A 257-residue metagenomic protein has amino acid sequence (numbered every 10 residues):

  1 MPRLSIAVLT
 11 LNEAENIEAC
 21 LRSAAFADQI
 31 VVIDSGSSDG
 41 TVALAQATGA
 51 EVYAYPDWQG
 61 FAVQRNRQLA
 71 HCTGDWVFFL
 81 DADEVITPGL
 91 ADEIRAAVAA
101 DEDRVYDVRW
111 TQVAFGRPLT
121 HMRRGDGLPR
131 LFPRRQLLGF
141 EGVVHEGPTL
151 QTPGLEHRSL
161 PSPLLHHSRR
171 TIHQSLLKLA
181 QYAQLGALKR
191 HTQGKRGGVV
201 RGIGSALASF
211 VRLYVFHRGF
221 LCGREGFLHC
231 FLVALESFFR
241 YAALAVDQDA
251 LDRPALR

Functional and structural regions predicted by a protein language model:
R3-S5, Q29: Cell-envelope/extracellular polymer assembly enzymes that use nucleotide-activated donors
V8-F26: Short, well-formed alpha-helical segments that are part of the catalytic scaffolds of diverse glycosyltransferases
E15-E18, D39-T48, G89-L90: Acidic helix N-cap motif at the loop->helix transition within catalytic regions of sugar-transfer enzymes
S23, D34-Q46, D57, D81: A conserved acidic beta->alpha catalytic loop
F26, A47-G49, G127, P153: Short, structured coil segments at secondary-structure junctions
V42-H71: Conserved donor nucleotide-binding strand/loop of the catalytic core
A62-L69, W76, T87-A250, R257: Catalytic-site signature of metal-activated, phosphate-bearing donor transferases, centered on the GT-A/GT-A-like
